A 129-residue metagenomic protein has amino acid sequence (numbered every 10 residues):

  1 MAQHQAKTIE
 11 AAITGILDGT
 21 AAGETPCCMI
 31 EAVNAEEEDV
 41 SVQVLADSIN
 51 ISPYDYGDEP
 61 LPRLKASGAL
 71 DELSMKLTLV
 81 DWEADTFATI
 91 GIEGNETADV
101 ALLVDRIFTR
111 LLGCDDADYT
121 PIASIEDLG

Functional and structural regions predicted by a protein language model:
M1-G129: Structured alpha/beta or helical-core interaction and ligand-binding surfaces enriched in interleaved
